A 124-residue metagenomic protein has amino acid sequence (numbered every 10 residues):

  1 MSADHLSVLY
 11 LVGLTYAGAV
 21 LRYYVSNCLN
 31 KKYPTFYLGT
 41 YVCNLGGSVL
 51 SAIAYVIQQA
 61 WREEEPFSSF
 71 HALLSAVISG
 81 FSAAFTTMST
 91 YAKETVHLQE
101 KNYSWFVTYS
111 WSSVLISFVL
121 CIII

Functional and structural regions predicted by a protein language model:
M1-I124: Membrane-interface helix-loop junctions in multi-pass transporters/channels
